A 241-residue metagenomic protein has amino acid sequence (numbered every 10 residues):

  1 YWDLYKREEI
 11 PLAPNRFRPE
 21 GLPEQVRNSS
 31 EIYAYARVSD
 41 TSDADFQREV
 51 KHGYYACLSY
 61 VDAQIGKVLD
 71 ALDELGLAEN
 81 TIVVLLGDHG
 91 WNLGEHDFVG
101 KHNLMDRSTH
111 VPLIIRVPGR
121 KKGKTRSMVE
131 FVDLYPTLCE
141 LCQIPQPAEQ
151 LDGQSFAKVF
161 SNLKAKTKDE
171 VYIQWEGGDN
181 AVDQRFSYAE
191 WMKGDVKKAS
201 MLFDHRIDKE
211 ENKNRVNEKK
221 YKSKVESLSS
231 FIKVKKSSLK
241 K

Functional and structural regions predicted by a protein language model:
Y1-N80, V84-M128, L141-Q150, K220-S223: Active-site-proximal cap/lid insertion segments
W2, K6, Y55-L58, D62 (+8 more regions): Non-transmembrane alpha-helical segments in soluble domains of secreted/periplasmic/extracellular proteins
H89-E95, R116, K121, E130-E210 (+2 more regions): C-terminal cap/loop subdomain of S1 sulfatases and analogous C-terminal strand-loop tails that border
